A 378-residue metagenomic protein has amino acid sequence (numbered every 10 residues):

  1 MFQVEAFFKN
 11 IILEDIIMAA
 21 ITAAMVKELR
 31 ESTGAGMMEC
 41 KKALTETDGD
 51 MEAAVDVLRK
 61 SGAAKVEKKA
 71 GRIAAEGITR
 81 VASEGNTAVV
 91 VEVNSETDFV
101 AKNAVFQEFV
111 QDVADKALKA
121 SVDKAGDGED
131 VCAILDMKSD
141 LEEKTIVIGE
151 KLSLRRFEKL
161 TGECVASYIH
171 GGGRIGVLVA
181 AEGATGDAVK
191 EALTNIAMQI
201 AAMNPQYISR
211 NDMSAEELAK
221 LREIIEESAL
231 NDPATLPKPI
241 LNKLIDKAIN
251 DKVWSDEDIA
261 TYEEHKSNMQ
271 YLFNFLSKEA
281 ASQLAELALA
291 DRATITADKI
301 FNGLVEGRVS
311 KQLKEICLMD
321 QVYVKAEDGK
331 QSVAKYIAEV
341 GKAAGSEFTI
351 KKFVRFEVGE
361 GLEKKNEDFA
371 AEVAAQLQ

Functional and structural regions predicted by a protein language model:
M1-F2, M18: Accessible peptide chain termini
F2, F7-N10: Aromatic (phenylalanine/tyrosine) cluster motif
N10-I11, D15, A19-Q378: N-terminal assembly/interaction segments in proteins that build large macromolecular machines
